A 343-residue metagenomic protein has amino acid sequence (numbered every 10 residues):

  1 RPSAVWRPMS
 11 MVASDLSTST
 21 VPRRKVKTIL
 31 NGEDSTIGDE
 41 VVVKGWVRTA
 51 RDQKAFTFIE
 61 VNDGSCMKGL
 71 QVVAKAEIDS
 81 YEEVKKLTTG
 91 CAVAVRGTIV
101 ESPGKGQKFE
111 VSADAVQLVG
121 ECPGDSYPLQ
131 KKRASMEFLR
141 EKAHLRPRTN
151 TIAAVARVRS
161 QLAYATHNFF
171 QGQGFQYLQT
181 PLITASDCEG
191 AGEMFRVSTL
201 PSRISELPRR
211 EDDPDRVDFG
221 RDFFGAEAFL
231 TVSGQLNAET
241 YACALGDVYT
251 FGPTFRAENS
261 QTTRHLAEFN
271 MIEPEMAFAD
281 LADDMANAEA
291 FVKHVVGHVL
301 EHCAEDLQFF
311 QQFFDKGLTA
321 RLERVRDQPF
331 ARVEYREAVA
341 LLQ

Functional and structural regions predicted by a protein language model:
V5-Q343: Class II aminoacyl-tRNA synthetase catalytic cores and aaRS-like
